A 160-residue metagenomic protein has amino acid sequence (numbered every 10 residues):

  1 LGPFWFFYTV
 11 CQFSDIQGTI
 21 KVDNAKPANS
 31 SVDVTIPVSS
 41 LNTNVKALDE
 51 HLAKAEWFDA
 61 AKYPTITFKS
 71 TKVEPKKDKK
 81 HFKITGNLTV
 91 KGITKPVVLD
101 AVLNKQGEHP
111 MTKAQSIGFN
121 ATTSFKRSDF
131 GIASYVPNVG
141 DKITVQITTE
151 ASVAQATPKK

Functional and structural regions predicted by a protein language model:
L1-K160: Low-complexity, acidic/polar, glycine-enriched regions of mature
